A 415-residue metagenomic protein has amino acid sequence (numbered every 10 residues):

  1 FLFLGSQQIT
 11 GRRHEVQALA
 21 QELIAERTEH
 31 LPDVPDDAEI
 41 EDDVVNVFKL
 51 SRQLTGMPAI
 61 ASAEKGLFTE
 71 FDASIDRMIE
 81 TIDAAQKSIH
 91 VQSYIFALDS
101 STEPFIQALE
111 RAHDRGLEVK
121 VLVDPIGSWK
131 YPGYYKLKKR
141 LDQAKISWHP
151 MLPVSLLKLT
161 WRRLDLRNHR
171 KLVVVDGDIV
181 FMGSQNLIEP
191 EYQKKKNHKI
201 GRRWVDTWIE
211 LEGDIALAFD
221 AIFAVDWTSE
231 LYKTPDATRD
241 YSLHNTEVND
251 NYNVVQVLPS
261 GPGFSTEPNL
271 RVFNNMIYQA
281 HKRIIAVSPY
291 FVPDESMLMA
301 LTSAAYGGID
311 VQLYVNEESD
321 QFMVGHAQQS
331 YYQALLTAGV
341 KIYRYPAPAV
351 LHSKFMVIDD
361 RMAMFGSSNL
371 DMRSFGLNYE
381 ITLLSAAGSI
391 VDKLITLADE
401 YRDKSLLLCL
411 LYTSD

Functional and structural regions predicted by a protein language model:
F1-L270, N275, Q279, S319 (+6 more regions): N-terminal localization/anchoring segments of enzymes in phospholipid and broader phosphate metabolism
K87, K282, I309-V311: Loop/turn elements at helix/coil->beta-strand transitions in domains of secreted/extracellular proteins
H90-V91, V121-V123, I285-S288, Y314 (+1 more regions): Short catalytic-loop micro-motif centered on adjacent basic/acidic residues
P268-I285, P289, L298-S303: Acidic, glycine-rich loop-and-beta core segments that form the ion-binding/anion-interacting portion of active sites
Y290-M297, S303-I309, Q321: Helical hairpin unit composed of two closely spaced alpha helices linked by a short loop
S296-L298, G325-A327, G376-N378: Histidine/acidic-residue-rich catalytic or RNA/ligand-binding cores of hydrolases and nuclease-related proteins
A300-S303, S330, D399-E400: Short, solvent-exposed amphipathic alpha-helical segments in soluble enzyme and RNA/protein-processing domains
G307, Q312-F355: A beta-strand-loop signature enriched in Asp, Gly, Thr, and Trp that corresponds to the sialidase/neuraminidase Asp-box
